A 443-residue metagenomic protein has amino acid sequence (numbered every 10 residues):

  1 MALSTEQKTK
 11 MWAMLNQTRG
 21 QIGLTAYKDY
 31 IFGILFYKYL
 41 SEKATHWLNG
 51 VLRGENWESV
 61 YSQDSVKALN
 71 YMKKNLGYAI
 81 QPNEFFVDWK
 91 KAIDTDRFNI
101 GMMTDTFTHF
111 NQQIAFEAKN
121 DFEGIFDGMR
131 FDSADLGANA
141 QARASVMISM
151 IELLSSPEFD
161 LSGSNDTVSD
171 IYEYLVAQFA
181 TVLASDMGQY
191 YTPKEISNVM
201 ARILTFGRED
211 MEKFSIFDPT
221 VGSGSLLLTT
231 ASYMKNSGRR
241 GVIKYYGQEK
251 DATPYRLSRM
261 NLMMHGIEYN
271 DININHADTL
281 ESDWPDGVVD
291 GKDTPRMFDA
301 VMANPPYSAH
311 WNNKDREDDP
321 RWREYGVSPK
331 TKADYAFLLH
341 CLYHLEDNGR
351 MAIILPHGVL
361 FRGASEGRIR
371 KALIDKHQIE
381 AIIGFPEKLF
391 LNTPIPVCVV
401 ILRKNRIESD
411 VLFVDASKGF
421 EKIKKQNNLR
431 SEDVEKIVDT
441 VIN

Functional and structural regions predicted by a protein language model:
M1-L204, R208, N270-T279, G384-E387 (+2 more regions): Non-catalytic, mostly N-terminal accessory regions of nucleic-acid modification and defense proteins
A2, E281-S282, D286-N443: A conserved structural/catalytic subdomain of Rossmann-like adenosyl-cofactor enzymes
I171, M200, P219-G222, T230 (+1 more regions): Conserved hydrophobic/aromatic pocket- or pore-lining residues that grip, position, or stack substrates in active sites
M211-T220: Conserved class I S-adenosyl-L-methionine
S223-R240: Conserved SAM-binding loop of SAM-dependent methyltransferases across substrates and taxa, primarily the Class I
L227, T253-L257: Short alpha-helix immediately C-terminal to the canonical SAM-binding loop
K244-E249: Conserved SAM-binding motif I beta-strand of class I
L257-D293: S-adenosyl-L-methionine
